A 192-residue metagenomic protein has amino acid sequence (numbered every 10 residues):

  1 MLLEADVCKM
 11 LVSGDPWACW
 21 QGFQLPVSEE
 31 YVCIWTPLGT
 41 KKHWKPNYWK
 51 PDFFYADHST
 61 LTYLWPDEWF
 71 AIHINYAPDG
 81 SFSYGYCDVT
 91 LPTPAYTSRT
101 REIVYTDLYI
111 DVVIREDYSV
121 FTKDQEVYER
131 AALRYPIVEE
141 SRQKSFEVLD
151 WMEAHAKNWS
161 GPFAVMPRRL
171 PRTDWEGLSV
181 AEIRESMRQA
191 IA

Functional and structural regions predicted by a protein language model:
M1-S59: Charge-rich, low-complexity N-terminal segments
P16-Q21, H58, E68-I72, Y105-Y109: Short, surface-exposed coil-to-beta transition loops
Y31-V32, F70, F82, V120: Hydrophobic residues embedded in beta-strands of well-ordered beta-sheets
N47, D52-Y96: The feature represents the first ordered module of a protein
P78-Y135: Conserved, surface-exposed functional patches that form binding/active-site neighborhoods
D88-T90, P94-S98, Q143-W159: A long amphipathic alpha-helix within ATP-dependent nucleotide-binding catalytic cores
V127-W151: Short, surface-exposed, low-complexity cationic segments
V148-A192: Cysteine/selenocysteine-centered motifs that mediate thiol-based redox chemistry or coordinate metal-sulfur cofactors
